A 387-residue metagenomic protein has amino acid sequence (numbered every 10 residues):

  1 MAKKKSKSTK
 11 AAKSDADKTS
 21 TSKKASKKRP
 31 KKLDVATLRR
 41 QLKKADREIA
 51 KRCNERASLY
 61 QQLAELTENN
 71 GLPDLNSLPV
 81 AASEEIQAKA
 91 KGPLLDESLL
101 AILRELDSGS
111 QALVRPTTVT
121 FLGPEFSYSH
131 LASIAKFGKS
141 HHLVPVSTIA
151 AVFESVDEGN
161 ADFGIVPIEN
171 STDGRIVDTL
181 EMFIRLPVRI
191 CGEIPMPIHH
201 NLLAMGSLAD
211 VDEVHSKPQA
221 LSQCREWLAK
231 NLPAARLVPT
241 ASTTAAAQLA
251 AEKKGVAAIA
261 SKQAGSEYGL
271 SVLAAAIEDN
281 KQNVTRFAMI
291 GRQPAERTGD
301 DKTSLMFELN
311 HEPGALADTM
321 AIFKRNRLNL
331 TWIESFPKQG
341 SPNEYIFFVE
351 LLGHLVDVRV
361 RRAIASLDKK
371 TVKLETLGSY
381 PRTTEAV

Functional and structural regions predicted by a protein language model:
A2-V387: Domain-level signature for soluble enzymes in the chorismate/prephenate branch of the shikimate pathway
